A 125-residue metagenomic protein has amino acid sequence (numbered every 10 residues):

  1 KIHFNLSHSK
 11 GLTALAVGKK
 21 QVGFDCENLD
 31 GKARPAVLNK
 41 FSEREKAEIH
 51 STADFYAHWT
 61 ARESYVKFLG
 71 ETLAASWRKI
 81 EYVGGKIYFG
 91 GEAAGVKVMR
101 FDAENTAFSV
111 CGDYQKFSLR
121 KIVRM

Functional and structural regions predicted by a protein language model:
K1-M125: Core catalytic alpha/beta fold that binds nucleotide/phospho-ligands
